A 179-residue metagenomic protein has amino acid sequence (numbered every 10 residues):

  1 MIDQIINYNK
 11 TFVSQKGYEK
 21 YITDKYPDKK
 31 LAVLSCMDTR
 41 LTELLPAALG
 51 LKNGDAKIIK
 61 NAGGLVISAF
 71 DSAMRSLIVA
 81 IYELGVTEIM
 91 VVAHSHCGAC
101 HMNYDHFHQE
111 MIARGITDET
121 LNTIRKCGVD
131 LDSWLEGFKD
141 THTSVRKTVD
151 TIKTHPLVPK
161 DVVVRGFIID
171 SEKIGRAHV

Functional and structural regions predicted by a protein language model:
M1-K29, G64-A69, I81-L84, A99-H178: Divalent-metal-activated hydrolytic enzyme cores
Q15, E19-M74: Conserved beta-strand-loop surface patch within small alpha/beta domains used for substrate/adaptor or ligand engagement
K30-A32, A56-K57, T87-M90, R165-G166: Structural motif
L34-C36, K60, V92-H94, F167-D170: Short beta-strand segments
M37-R40, S95-A99: Gly/Ser/Thr-rich loops at beta-strand to alpha-helix junctions that form or flank small-molecule/cofactor-binding
M74-I81: Short secondary-structure capping micro-motifs at structural edges
Y82-H94: Ordered, amphipathic secondary-structure segments that act as subunit-interaction surfaces in large macromolecular
